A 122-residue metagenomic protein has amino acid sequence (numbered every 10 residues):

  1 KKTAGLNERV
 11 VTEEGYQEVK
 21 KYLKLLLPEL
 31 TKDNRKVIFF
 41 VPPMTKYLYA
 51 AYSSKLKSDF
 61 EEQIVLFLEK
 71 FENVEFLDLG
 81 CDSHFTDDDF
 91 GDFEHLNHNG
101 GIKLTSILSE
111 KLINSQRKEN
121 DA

Functional and structural regions predicted by a protein language model:
K1-D33: Secreted/periplasmic serine-hydrolase-like ester/acetyl group-modifying domain
K2-L6, F40-M44, L68: Generic detector of short, locally flexible boundary/turn motifs and exposed helical patches
R9-Y16, Y49-S54, F90-H95: Second-shell loop/turn segments in exported
V19-L23, F39, L104-L112: Structured catalytic/translocation cores of nucleotide/phosphate-coupled proteins
K24-V37, F67-F76: A structural motif corresponding to the C-terminal end of an alpha-helix and its immediate exit/capping segment
L27-S53: Active-site segments of SGNH/GDSL-like serine hydrolases that catalyze O-acetyl group transfer/hydrolysis on lipids
K55, D59-A122: C-terminal regions of proteins
